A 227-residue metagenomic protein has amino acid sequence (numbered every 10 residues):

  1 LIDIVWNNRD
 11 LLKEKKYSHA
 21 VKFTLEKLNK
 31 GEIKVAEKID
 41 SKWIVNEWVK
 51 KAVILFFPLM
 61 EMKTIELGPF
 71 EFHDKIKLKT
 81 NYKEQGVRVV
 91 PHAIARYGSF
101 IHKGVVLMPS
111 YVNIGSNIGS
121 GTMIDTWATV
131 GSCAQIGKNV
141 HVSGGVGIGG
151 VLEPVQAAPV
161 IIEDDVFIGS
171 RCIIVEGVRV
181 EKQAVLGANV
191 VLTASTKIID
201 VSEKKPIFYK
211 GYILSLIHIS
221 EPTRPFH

Functional and structural regions predicted by a protein language model:
L1-V87, R224: Terminal amphipathic alpha-helical/low-complexity segments used for targeting or macromolecular assembly
P69-Q183, G187-L216: Flexible, glycine/small-residue-enriched loop-and-beta-strand segment within the central core of proteins
I217-E221, P225-H227: Single conserved hydrophobic/aromatic residue that forms the stacking wall/gate of nucleotide- or nucleobase-binding
